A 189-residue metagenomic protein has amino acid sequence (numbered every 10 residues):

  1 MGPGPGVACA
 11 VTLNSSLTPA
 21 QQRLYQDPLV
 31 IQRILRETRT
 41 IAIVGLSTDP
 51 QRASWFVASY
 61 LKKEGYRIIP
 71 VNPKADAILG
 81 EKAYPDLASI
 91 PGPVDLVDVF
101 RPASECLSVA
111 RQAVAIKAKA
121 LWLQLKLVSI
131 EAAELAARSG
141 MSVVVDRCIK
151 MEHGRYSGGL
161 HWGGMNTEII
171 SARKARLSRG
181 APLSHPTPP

Functional and structural regions predicted by a protein language model:
M1-V7: Low-complexity, intrinsically disordered Ser/Thr/Pro- and acidic-rich segments
C9-R36: Short N-terminal or domain-adjacent regulatory/targeting segments
I41-V44: Conserved beta-strand elements of the Class I
S47-Q51, S59-L79: NAD(P)-binding Rossmann-fold cofactor-contacting core
K82-G92: Short acidic low-complexity segments
P91-V128: Mid-chain, well-packed structural core segment of small domains
L125-K150: Rossmann-fold NAD(P)-binding glycine/threonine-rich loop
E152-P189: A charged, well-structured terminal subsegment
